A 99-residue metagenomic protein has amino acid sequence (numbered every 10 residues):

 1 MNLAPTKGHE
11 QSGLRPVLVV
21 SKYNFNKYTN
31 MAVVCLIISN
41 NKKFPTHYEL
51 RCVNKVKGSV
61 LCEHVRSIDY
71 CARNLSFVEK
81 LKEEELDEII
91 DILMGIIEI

Functional and structural regions predicted by a protein language model:
M1-I99: Conserved functional hotspots at enzyme active or ligand-binding sites that engage polyanionic ligands
